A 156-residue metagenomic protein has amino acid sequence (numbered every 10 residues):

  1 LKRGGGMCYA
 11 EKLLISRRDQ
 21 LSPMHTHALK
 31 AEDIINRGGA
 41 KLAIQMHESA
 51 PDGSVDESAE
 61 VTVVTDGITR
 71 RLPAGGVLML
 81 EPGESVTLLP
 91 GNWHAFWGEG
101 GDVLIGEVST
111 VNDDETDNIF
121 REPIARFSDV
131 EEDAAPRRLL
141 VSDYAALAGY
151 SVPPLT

Functional and structural regions predicted by a protein language model:
L1-M24, A74-G75: A short glycine-rich, His/Asp/Glu-containing loop-to-beta-strand
G6-C8, H27-A28, N36, G98-G101: Short glycine/proline-enriched turns and hinge-like loops at secondary-structure junctions
K12-L14, E32-N36, V77-L78, V86: His/acidic/aromatic-lined binding-pocket segments of jelly-roll/cupin-type domains and related regulatory beta-sandwich
R17, A74-G100, I105-T110: Conserved metal-binding segment of the jelly-roll/cupin
R17-R18, K30-A59, V64-D66: Glycine- and acidic-residue-biased ligand/ion/polar-headgroup-sensing regions
A50-P73, W97-L155: Double-stranded beta-helix
